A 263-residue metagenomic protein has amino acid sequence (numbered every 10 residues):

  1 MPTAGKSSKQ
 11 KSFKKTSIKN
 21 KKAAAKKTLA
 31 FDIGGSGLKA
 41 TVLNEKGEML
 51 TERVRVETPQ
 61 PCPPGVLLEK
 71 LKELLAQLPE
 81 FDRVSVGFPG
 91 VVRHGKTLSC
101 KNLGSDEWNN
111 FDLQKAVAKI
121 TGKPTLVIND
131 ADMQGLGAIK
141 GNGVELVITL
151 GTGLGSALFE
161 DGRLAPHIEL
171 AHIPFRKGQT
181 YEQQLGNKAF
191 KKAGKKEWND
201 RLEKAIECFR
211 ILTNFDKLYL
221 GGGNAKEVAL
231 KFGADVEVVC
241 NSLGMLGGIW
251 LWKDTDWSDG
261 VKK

Functional and structural regions predicted by a protein language model:
M1-A24: Polybasic, lysine-enriched low-complexity intrinsically disordered terminal tails
A23-V66, R163-K192: Short glycine-rich, Thr/Ser-proximal phosphate-binding strand/loop in the N-terminal lobe of ATP-dependent enzymes
T28-D32, R83-S85, E145-T149, Y219: Short glycine-aspartate micro-motif
G37, F209-N241: Glycine-rich phosphate-binding loops at beta-strand->alpha-helix junctions
L38-V42, G90, L136, L154-F159: Short beta-strand scaffold segments in enzyme catalytic cores
E52-A76, E80-S85, V91-V144, Q184 (+1 more regions): Glycine-rich phosphate-binding loop and adjoining helix at the ATP-binding site of ATP-dependent phosphoryl-transfer
G143-L146, T152-F175: Anionic-ligand binding region
E169-E207, E237-K263: Helical "lid/coupling" subdomains associated with nucleotide-phosphate turnover
